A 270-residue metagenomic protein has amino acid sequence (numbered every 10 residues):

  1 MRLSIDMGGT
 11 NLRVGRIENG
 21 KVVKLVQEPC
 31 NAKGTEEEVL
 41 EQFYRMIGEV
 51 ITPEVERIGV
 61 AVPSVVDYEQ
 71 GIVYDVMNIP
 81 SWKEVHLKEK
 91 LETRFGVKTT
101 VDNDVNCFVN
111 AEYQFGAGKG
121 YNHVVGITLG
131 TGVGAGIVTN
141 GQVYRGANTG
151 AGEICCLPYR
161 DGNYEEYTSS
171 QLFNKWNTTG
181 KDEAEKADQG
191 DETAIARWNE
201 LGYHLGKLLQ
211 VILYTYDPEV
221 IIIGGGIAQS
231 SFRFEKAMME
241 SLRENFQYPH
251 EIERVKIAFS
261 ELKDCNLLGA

Functional and structural regions predicted by a protein language model:
M1-R57, D67-Q70, E89-V97, E112-Y121 (+1 more regions): ATP-binding/phosphotransfer module of carbohydrate and carboxylate kinases, centering on a glycine-rich
R57-G59, V65-Y164, L268-A270: Phosphate-binding/catalytic loop of phosphoryl-transfer enzymes
